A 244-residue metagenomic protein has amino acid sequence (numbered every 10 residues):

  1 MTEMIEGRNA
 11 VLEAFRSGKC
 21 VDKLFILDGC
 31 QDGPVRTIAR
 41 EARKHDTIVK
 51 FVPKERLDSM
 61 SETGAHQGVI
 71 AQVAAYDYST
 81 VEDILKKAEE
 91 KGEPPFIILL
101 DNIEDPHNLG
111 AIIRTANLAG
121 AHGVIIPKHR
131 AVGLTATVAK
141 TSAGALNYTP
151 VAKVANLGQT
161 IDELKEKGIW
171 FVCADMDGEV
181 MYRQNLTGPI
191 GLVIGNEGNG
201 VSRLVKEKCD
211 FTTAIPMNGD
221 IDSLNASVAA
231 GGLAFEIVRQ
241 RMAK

Functional and structural regions predicted by a protein language model:
M1-K87: N-terminal positively charged helical leader segments and presequences
G7, N108, S223-N225: Active-site helix-initiating loop/hinge in glycosyltransferases
L12, K140-A145, R203-K244: Structured adenosyl-cofactor binding patch, chiefly the S-adenosyl-L-methionine
E13-K19, R36, E89-E179, R183: RNA substrate-binding interface of SAM-dependent RNA methyltransferases
P53, A74, D101, P127-K128 (+5 more regions): Short beta->alpha connector loops at strand-helix junctions that form conserved, small/polar/Pro-enriched
M60-A74, A145, P150, V154 (+1 more regions): Short basic, glycine-rich beta-strand/loop surfaces that mediate nucleic-acid
V172-N225: Active-site/ligand-binding-proximal alpha/beta "capping" segment
